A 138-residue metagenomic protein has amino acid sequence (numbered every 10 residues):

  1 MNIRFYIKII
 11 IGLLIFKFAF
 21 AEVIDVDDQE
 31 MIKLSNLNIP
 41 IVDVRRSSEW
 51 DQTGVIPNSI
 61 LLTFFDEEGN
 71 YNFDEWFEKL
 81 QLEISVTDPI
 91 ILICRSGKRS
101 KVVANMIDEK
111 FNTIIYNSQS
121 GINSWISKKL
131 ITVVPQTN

Functional and structural regions predicted by a protein language model:
N2-R4, K8, A19-Q29, L34-L37 (+2 more regions): Rhodanese-like catalytic fold shared by cysteine-dependent sulfurtransferases and DSP/PTP-type phosphatases
I10-G12: Core transmembrane helix bundle of multi-pass membrane transport proteins
L14-F18: Hydrophobic core
I41-D43: Structural scaffold elements adjacent to functional motifs in cytosolic proteins
I93-C94: Short, surface-exposed ligand- or partner-binding patches at beta-edge/loop junctions that are enriched in aromatics
